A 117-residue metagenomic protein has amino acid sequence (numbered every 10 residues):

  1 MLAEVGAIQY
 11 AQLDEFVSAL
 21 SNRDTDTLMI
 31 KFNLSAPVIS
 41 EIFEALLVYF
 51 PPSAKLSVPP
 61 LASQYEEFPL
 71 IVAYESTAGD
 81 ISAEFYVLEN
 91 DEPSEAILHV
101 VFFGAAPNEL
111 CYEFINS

Functional and structural regions predicted by a protein language model:
M1-S18: Short, low-complexity N-terminal intrinsically disordered segments enriched in polar/charged residues
Y10, V17, T25-D26, S53 (+3 more regions): Generic N-terminal initiation segments characterized by hydrophobic and/or small/turn-forming residues
D24-S35: Short, well-ordered alpha-helical segments enriched in acidic and aromatic residues
N33, A45-L46, S117: Flexible domain-boundary/linker segments
V38-I42: A short gly/proline-enriched turn/hairpin at secondary-structure junctions
F43, L47-P93: Surface-exposed, charged secondary-structure patches
E92-S117: Short beta-strand edge/turn micro-motifs at domain boundaries
